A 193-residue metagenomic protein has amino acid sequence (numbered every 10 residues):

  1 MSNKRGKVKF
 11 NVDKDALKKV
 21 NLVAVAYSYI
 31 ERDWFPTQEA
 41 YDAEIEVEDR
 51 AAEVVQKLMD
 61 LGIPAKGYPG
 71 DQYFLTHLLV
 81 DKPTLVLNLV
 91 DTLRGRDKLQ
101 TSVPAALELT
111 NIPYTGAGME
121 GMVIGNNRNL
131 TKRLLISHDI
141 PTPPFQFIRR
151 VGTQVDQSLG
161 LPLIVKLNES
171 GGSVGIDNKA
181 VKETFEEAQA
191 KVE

Functional and structural regions predicted by a protein language model:
M1-P113, M119-E120, G125-N126, L130 (+1 more regions): ATP-binding N-terminal substructure of ATP-dependent carboxylate-amine bond-forming enzymes
V12, A16-A24, K82, I124-E193: Active-site nucleotide/adenylate-binding loops and adjacent lid/helix of ATP-dependent enzymes
A65, P113-Y114, T142, L163: Hydrophobic beta-strand scaffold residues
R96, A117, G172-I176: Gly/Ser/Thr-rich helix-start
